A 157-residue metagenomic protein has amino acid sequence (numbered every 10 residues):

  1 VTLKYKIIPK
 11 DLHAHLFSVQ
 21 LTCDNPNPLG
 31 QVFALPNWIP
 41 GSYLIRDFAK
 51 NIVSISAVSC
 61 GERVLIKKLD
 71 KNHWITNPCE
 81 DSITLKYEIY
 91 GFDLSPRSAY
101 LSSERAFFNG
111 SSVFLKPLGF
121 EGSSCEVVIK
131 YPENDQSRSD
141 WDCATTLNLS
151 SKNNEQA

Functional and structural regions predicted by a protein language model:
V1-L12: N-terminal, polar/Ser/Thr-rich
P9-K10, G41-S102, P117-L118: A surface-exposed beta-strand-loop module
H13-H15, N27-L29, K68-N72: Ser/Thr- and Asn-enriched, surface-exposed coil loops between beta-strands
F17-A49, L115-P132: Surface-exposed beta-strand/loop patches in extracellular or lumenal glycoproteins
S18-V19, N72-N77, F114, N154-A157: Generic recognition of long tandem-repeat/solenoid scaffolds
D24-G30, C60-E62, N77-S82, K130-D135: A short, structured loop/turn motif at beta-sheet edges
A34, V64-D70, A144-L147: Short amphipathic beta-strand/extended segments with alternating polar/hydrophobic composition
P36, K86-A157: Extended, low-hydrophobicity, Ser/Thr/Pro/Gly-biased non-transmembrane segments
